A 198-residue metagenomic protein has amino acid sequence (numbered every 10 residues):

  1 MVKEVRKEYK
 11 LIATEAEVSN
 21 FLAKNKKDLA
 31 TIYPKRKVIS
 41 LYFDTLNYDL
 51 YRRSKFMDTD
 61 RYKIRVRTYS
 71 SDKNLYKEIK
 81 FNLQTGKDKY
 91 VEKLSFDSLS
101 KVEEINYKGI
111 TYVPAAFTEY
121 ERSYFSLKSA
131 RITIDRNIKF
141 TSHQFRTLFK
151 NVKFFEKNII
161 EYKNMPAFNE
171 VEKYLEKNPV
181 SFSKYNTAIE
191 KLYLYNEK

Functional and structural regions predicted by a protein language model:
M1-K198: Phosphate-end processing signature that detects enzymes handling 5′-triphosphorylated RNA and polyphosphate
